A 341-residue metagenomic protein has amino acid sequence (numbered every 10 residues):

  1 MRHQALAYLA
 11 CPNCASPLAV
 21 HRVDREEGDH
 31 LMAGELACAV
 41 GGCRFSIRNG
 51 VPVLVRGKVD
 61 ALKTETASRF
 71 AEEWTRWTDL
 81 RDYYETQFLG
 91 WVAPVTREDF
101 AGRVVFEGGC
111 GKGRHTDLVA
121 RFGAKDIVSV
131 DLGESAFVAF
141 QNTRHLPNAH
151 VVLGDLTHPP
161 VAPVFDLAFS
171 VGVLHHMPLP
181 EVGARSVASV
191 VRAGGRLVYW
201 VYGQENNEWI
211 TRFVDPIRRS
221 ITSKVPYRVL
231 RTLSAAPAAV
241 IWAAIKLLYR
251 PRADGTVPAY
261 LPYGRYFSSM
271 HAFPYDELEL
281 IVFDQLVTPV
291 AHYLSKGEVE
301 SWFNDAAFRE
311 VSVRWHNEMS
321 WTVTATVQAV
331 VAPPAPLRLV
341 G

Functional and structural regions predicted by a protein language model:
M1-A162, L167, H292, E298 (+1 more regions): Conserved N-terminal segment of class I S-adenosyl-L-methionine
F137, M177-V182: Short N-terminal helix/helix-N-cap motif within the alpha/beta-hydrolase-1
L167-L179: A short SAM/SAH-binding and catalytic strip from SAM-dependent methyltransferases
E181-A193: A short glycine-rich, Lys/Arg-flanked "PGG" loop and its adjoining helix->strand segment in the class I
R196-R228, T232-A235, A239: Conserved class I S-adenosyl-L-methionine
Y202-R218, H271-P289: Short, glycine-/aromatic-enriched active-site segment of Class I SAM-dependent methyltransferases
P226-E277: Extended, charge-rich helix/loop segments that form flexible, surface "patches" used to engage negatively charged
V290-A306: Short alpha-helix
